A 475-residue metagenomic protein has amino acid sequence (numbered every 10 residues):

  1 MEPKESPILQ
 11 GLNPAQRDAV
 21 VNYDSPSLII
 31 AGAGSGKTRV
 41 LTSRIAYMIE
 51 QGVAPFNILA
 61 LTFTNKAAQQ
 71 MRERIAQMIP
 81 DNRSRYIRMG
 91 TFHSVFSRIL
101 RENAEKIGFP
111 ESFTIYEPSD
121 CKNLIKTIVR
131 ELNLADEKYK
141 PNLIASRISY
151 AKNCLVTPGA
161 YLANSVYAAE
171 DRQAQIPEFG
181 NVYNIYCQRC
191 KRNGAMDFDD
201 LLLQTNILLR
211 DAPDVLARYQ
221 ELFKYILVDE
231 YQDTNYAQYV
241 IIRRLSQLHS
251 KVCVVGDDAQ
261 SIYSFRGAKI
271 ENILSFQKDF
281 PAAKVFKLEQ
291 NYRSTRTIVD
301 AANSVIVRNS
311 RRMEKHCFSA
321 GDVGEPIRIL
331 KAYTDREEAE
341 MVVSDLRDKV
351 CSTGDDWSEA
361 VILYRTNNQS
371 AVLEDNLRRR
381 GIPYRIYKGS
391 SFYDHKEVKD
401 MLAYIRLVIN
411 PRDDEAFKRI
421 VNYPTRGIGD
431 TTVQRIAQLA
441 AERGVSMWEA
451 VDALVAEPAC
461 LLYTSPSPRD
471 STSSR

Functional and structural regions predicted by a protein language model:
M1-E111, I115-Y116, K122, L216-A217 (+2 more regions): P-loop NTPase Walker
E5, Q10-V21, S25-I29, V40 (+6 more regions): Conserved helicase NTPase motor core
Y23, S84-Y86, E105-D200, F223 (+5 more regions): ATP-hydrolysis module of ASCE/P-loop NTPase motor domains, specifically the Walker B Asp-Glu catalytic pair
I29, A33-L41, A104, P281-K284 (+2 more regions): Helicase P-loop NTPase motor core
V53-N57, M78-I87, N103-Y116, V129-Y139 (+9 more regions): Short, polar/flexible loop-turn hinges at active-site or ligand-entry regions and domain interfaces
A54-N57, R85, L248-S250, D258-A259 (+3 more regions): Short glycine-/polar-rich loops that comprise or flank the Walker A/P-loop and associated switch/sensor motifs
R379-I382, S390-P424: Conserved short internal alpha-helix adjacent to the catalytic or cofactor-binding core of large enzyme scaffolds
Y463-D470: Conserved small/polar residues in nucleotide/adenosyl-binding loops
